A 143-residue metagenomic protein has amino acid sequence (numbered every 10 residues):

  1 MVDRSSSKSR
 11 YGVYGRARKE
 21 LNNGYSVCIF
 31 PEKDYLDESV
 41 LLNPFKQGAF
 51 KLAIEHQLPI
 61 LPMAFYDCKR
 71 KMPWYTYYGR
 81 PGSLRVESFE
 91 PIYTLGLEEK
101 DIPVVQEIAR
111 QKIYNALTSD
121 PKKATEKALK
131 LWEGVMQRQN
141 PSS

Functional and structural regions predicted by a protein language model:
M1-K8: Catalytic core of membrane glycerolipid acyltransferases/transacylases, capturing the structured, soluble-facing
Y11-S143: Non-catalytic C-terminal accessory region of glycerolipid acyltransferases and related lyso-lipid remodeling enzymes
